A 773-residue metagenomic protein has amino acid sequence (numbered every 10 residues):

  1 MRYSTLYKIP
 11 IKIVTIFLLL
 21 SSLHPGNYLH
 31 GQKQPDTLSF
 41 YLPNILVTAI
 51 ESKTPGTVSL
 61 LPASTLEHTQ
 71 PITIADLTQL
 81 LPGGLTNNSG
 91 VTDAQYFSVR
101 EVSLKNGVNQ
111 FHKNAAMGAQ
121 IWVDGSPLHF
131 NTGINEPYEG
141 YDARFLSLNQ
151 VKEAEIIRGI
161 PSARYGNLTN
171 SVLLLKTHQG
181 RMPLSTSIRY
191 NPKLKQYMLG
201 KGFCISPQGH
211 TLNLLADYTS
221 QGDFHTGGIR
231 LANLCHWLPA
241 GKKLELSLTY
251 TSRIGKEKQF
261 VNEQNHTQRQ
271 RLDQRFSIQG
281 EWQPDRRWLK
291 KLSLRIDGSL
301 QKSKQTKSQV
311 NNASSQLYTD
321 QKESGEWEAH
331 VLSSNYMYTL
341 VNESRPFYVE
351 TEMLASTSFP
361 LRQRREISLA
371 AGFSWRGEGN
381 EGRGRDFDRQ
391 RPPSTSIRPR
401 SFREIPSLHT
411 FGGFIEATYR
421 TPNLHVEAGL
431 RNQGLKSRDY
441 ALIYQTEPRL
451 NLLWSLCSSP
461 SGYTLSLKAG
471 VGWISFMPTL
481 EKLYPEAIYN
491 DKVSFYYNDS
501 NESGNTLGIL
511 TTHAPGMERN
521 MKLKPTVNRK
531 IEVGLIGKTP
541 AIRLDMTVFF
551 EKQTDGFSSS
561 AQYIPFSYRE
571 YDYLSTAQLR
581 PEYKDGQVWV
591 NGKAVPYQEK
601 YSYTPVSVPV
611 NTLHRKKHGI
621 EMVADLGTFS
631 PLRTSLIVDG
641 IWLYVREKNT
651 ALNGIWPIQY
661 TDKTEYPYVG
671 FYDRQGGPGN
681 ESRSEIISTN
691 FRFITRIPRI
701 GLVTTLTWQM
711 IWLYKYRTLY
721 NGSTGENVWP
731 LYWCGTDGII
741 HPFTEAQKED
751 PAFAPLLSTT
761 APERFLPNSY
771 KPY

Functional and structural regions predicted by a protein language model:
Q32-E67: Short, acidic, small-residue-rich periplasmic hinge/interaction motif at the N-terminus of Gram-negative outer-membrane
T48, I74-L77, Q95-S98, W122 (+2 more regions): N-terminal periplasmic accessory domains that precede and gate Gram-negative outer-membrane beta-barrel machines
A75, Q79-L128: Extracytoplasmic beta-strand/coil segments of soluble accessory domains associated with Gram-negative outer-membrane
S126-I157: Short acidic/polar hinge/loop motifs at secondary-structure boundaries that mediate gating or recognition
Y141-R144, E153-I160, V172-K201, L214-G227: Short strand-turn segments of transmembrane beta-barrel domains in outer membranes, especially the first one or two
C235-I254, T267-A441: Face-selective signature of the C-terminal outer-membrane beta-barrel domain
R403-R543, T547-K552: Structural signature of Gram-negative outer-membrane beta-barrels, strongest in the C-terminal barrel of TonB-dependent
R420-N423, K552, R569-T718: Gram-negative outer-membrane beta-barrel transporters
